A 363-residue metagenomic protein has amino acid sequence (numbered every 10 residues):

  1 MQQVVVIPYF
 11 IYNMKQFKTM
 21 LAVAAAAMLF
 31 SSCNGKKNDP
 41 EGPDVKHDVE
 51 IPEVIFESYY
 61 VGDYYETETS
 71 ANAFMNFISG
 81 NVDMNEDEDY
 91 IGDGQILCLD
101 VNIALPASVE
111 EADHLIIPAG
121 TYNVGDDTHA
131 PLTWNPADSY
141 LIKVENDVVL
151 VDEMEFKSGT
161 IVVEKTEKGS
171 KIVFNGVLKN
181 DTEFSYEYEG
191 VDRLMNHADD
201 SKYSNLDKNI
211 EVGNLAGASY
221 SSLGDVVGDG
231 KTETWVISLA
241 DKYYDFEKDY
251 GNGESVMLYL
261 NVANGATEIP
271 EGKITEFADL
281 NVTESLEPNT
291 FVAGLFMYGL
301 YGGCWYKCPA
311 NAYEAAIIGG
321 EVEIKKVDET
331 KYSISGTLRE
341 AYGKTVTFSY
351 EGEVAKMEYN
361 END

Functional and structural regions predicted by a protein language model:
M1-N13: Short, Lys/Arg-enriched N-terminal segments with co-localized hydrophobic residues within the first ~10-30 amino acids
Y12-L21: Bacterial N-terminal signal peptides that target proteins for export
A24-A27: Alpha-helical transmembrane segments
L29-S32: C-terminal motif of bacterial Sec signal peptides marking the signal peptidase cleavage site
N34-K37: Bacterial signal peptide processing site
P40-Y60, H197-G217: N-terminal low-complexity, Pro/Thr/Ser-rich intrinsically disordered segments that act as propeptides or flexible
Y65-V162, S222-E323: Surface-exposed helix/loop patches within compact recognition domains
E164-D199, K325-D363: C-terminal or internal capping secondary-structure element at the end of a domain, subdomain, or sheet
